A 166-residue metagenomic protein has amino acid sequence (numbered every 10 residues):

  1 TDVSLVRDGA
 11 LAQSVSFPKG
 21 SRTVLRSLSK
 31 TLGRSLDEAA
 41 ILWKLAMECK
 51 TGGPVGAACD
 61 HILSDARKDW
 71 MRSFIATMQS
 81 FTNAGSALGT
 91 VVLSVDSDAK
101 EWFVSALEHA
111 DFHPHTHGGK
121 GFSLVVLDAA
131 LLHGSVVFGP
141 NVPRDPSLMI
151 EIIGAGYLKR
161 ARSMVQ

Functional and structural regions predicted by a protein language model:
T1-Q166: Hydrophobic/aromatic-enriched cytosolic interaction surfaces used to assemble or bind macromolecules
